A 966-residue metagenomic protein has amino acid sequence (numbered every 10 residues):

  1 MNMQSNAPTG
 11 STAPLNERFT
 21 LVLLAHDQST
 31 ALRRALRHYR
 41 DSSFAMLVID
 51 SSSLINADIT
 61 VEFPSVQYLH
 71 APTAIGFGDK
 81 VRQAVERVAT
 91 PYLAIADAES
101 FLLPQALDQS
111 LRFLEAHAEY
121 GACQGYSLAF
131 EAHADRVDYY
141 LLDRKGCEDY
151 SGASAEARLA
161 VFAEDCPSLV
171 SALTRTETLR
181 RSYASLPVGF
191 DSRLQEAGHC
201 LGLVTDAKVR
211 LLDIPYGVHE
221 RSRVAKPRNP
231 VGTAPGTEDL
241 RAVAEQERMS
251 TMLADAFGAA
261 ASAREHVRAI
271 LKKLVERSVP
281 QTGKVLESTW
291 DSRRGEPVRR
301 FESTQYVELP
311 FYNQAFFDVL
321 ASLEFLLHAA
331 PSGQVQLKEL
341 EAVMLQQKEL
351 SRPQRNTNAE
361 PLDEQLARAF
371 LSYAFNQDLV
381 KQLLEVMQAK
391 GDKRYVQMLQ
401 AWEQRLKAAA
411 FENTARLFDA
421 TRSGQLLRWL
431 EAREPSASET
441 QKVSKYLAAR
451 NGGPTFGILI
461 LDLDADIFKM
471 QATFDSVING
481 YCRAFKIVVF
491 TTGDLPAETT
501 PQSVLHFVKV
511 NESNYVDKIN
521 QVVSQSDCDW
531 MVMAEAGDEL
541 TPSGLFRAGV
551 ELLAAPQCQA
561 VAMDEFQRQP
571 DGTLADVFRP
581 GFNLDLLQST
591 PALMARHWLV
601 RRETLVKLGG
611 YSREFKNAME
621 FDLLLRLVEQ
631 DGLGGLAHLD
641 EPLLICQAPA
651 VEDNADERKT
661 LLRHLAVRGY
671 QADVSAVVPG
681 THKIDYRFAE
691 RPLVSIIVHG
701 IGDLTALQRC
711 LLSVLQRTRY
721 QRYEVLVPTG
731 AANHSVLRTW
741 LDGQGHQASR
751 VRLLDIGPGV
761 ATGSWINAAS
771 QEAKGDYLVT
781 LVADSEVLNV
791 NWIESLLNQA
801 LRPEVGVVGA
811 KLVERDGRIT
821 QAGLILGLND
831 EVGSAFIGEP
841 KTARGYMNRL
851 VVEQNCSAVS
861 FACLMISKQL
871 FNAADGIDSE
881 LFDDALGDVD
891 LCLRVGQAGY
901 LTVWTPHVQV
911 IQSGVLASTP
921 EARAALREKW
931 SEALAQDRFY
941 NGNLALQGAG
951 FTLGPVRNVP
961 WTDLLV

Functional and structural regions predicted by a protein language model:
M1-N16, Q281-F456, L461-F468, A472-T473 (+11 more regions): Non-catalytic membrane-proximal stalk/linker segments that position and tether the catalytic domains
L36-A45, F474-A484, L712-R722: Short, acidic, metal-binding catalytic loop of nucleotide-sugar glycosyltransferases
A71-V88, V510-S526, I756-A773: Glycine-rich, basic loop-to-helix element that forms the pyrophosphate-binding segment of sugar-nucleotide handling
L93, M531, L778: Short aromatic/hydrophobic "clamp" motif used to bind/position activated sugar donors
L107-Y140, S543-L574, L633, E786-D830: Conserved donor NDP-sugar-binding/catalytic core segment of glycosyltransferases
L128-R136, V170, S185, T205-P235 (+5 more regions): Active-site donor/metal-binding and catalytic loop motifs of nucleotide-sugar-dependent glycosylation enzymes
A153-T174, A575-E603, Q771, G827-Q869: A recurrent flexible, glycine/aromatic-enriched loop bordering the glycosyltransferase active site that acts as
T178-S182, G189-L212, T604, E614-G635 (+6 more regions): A short, conserved alpha-helix in the catalytic core of glycosyltransferases
